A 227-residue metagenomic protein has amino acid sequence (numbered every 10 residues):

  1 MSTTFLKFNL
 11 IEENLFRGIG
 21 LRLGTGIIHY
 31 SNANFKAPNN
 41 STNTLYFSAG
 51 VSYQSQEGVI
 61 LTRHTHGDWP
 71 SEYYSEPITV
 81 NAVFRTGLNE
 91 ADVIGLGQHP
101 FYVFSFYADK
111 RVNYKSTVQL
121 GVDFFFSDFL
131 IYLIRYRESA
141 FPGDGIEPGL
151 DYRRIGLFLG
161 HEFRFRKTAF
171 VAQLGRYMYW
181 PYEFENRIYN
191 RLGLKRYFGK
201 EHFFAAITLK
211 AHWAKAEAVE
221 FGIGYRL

Functional and structural regions predicted by a protein language model:
M1-T4, S41-F47, E76, Q98-F104 (+3 more regions): Residues that define the transmembrane beta-barrel architecture of outer-membrane proteins
T4-E12, T25, A49-Y53, F104-K110 (+5 more regions): Residues on the lipid-exposed face of transmembrane beta-strands in outer-membrane beta-barrel proteins
L15-L21, N43-F47, E72-V80, Y114-V118 (+4 more regions): Outer-envelope beta-barrel architecture signal
L23-I27, I78-L88, L120-F126, H161-F163 (+2 more regions): Transmembrane beta-barrel strands of outer-membrane/channel proteins
I28-F35, G87-V93, S127-I134, G175-P181 (+1 more regions): Sequence/structural signature of outer-membrane beta-barrel proteins
A33-N39, R63-H66, D92-G97, I131-R137 (+2 more regions): Outer-membrane beta-barrel translocator domains and adjoining extracellular loop/strand segments of Gram-negative
N43-H64, A216-L227: Outer-membrane beta-barrel "beta-signal"
I131-H202: Outer membrane beta-barrel transmembrane domains
